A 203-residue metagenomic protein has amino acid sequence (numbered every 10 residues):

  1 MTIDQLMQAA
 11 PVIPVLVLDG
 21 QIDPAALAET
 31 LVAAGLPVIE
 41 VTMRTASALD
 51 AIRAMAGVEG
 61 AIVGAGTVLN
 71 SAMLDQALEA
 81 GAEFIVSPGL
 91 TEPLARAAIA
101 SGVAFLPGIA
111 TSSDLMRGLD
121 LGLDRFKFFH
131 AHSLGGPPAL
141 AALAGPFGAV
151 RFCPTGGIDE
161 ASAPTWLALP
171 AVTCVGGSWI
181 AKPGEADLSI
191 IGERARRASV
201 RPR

Functional and structural regions predicted by a protein language model:
M1-E83, A100, A149, E160-A161 (+2 more regions): Conserved N-terminal beta1-alpha1 strand-loop-helix module at the mouth
V17-G20, T45, A65-S71, S87-T91 (+3 more regions): Glycine-rich beta-to-alpha transition loops that act as phosphate-gripper elements at the mouths of alpha/beta enzyme
A28, I52, A95, L140-A141: Short amphipathic alpha-helical segments and helix-helix/interface helices
A61-A65, E83-G89, A104-G108, R125-H130 (+2 more regions): Short hydrophobic/aromatic-enriched beta-strand-loop microsegments
M73-D75, L94-A98, M116-D120, G136-A139 (+2 more regions): Short, charged, surface-exposed secondary-structure boundary motifs
F84, P88-L94, K127-P137, P170-G192: Glycine-rich phosphate-binding active-site loops on the catalytic face of alpha/beta enzymes
T91-R125, F129-L134: Histidine/lysine/aspartate-rich catalytic loop segments that bind and position anionic ligands
L140-P146, G192: A charged, well-structured terminal subsegment
